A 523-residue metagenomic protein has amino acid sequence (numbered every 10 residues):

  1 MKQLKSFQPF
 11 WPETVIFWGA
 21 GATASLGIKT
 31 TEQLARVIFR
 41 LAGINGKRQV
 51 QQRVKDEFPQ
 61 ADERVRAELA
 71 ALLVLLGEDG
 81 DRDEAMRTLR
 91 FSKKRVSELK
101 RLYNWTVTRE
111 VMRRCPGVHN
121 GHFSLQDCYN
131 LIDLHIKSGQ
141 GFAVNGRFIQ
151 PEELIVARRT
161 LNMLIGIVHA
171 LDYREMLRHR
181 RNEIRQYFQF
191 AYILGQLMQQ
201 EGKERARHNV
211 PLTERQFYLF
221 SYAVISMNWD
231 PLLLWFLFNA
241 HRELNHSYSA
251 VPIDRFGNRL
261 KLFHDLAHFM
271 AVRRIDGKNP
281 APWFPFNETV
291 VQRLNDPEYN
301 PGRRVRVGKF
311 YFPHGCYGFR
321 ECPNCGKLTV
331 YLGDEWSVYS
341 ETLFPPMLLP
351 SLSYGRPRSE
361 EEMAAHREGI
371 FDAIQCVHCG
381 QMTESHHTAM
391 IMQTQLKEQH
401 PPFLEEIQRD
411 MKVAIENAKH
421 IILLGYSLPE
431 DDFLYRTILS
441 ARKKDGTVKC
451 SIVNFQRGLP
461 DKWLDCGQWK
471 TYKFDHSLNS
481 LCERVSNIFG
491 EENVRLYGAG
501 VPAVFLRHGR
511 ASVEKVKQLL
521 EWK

Functional and structural regions predicted by a protein language model:
M1-L26, T31-G43, K47-P59, T213-R215 (+5 more regions): SIR2/sirtuin-family catalytic core signature
K5-F10, L26, Q60-E335, E341-S351 (+7 more regions): Active-site periphery "cap/insert" segments of enzyme catalytic domains
V15-F17, T23, L73, Y311 (+7 more regions): Compositionally biased, low-complexity repeat tracts
N120, F256, D276, Y354 (+3 more regions): Feature targets compositionally biased, intrinsically disordered low-complexity regions with long contiguous runs
F312-H400: Cys/His-rich short segments
